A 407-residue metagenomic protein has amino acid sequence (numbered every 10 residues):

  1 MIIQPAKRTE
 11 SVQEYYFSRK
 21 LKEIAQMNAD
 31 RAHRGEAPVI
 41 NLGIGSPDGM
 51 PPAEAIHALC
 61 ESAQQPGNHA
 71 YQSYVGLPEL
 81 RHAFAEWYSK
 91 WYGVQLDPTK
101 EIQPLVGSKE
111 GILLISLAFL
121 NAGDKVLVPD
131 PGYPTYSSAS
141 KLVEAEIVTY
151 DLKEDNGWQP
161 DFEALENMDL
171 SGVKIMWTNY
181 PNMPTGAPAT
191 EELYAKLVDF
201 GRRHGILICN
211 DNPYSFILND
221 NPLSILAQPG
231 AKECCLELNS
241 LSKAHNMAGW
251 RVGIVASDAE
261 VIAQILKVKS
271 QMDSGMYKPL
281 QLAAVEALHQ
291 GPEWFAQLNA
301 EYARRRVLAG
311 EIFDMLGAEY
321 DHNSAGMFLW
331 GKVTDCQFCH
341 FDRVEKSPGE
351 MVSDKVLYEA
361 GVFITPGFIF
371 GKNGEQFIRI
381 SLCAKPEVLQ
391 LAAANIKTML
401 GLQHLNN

Functional and structural regions predicted by a protein language model:
K7-G107, L114, L288-Q290, Q403-N407: N-terminal small-domain helix-loop-helix segment of the aminotransferase-like
R31-R34, V143, R203-H204, L316 (+1 more regions): Helix C-cap/helix->beta junction micro-motif
Q64, N68-D199, F216-I217, N221-Q228 (+1 more regions): Conserved core of the PLP fold type I
E86, K90, V94, E166 (+2 more regions): PLP-dependent enzyme catalytic core of the Aspartate aminotransferase-like
D124, A145, R203-L207, K232-E233: A short helix->loop->beta-strand "cap" motif at the edges of active sites that frequently abuts
Q228-Q264, M276: Active-site PLP attachment segment
I265-S270, A287-E311, F338-E345: Structural signature of PLP-dependent enzymes
V285, E301-F313, Y320-T334, G374: Conserved glycine-rich beta-strand-loop-beta hairpin in the small C-terminal domain of fold type I
